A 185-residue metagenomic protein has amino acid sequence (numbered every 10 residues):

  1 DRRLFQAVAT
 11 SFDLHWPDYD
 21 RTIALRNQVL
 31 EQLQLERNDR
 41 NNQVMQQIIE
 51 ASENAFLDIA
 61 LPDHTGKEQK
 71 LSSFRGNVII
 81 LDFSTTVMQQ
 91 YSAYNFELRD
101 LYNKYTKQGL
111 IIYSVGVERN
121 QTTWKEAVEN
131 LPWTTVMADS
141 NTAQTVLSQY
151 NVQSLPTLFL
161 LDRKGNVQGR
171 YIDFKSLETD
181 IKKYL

Functional and structural regions predicted by a protein language model:
D1-T65, Q69: Oxidative protein folding and maturation machinery
Q69-K70, Q168: Generic structural signal for well-ordered beta-strand positions
S72-F74, D173: Residue-level structural signal for beta-strand termini and adjacent loop
R75-G76, F83-D100: Conserved redox-active cysteine motifs that mediate thiol-disulfide chemistry, especially di-cysteine Cys-X(1-2)-Cys
N77-I79, P156: Alpha/beta-hydrolase fold active-site loops
I80-S84, S114-G116: Structural cue for short, hydrophobic secondary-structure segments
S92-L131, N141-S148: Structural microenvironment flanking redox-active thiols in thiol-disulfide oxidoreductases
N141-Y184: Thiol/disulfide oxidoreductase modules built on the thioredoxin-like
